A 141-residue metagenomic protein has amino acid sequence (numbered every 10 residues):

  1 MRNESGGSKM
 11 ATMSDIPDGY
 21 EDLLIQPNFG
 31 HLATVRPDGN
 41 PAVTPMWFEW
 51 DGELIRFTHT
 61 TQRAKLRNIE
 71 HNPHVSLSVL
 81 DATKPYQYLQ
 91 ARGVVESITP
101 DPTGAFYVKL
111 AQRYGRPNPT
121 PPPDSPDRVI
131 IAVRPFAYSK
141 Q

Functional and structural regions predicted by a protein language model:
R2-D15, P85-Q141: Charged, gly/pro-rich active-site loop segments
G7-G30: Short, basic/aromatic recognition patches
P27-T60, V75-V79, Q90: Short beta-strand segments
R63: Structured soluble/peripheral alpha/beta segments that form catalytic or ligand/cofactor-binding pockets
L66: Hydrophobic-ligand binding "helix-grip"
D81-T83: Short, charged beta-turn/beta-strand-edge "cap" motif at the junction between a beta-strand and an adjacent loop
